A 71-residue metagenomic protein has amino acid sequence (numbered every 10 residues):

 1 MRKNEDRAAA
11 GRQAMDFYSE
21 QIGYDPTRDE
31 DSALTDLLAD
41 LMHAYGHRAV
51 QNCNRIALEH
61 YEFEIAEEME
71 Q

Functional and structural regions predicted by a protein language model:
M1-K3, E62-Q71: Short intrinsically disordered terminal tails
M1-S32: N-terminal acidic leader/helix
A8-A10, E20, T35, D40 (+2 more regions): A generic signature of intrinsically disordered, low-complexity regions enriched in glycine/proline and charged/polar
F17, N52-A66: Cys/His-rich, Zn2+-coordinating zinc-finger modules
F17-Y24, D40, A44, R48 (+1 more regions): Surface-exposed polar/charged interaction patches
I22-G23, D29, V50, I65-E68: Short linear sequence elements within intrinsically disordered, low-complexity coil regions
D29-R55: An amphipathic alpha-helical micro-motif enriched in hydrophobic residues with embedded/adjacent acidic residues
